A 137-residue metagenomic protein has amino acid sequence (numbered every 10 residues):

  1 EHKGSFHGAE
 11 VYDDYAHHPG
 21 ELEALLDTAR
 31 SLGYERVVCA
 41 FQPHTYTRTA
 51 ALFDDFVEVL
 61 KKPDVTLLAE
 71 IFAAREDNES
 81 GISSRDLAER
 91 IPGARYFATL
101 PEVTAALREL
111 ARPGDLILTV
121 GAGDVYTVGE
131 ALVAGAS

Functional and structural regions predicted by a protein language model:
E1-S137: ATP-dependent carboxylate-amine ligase
